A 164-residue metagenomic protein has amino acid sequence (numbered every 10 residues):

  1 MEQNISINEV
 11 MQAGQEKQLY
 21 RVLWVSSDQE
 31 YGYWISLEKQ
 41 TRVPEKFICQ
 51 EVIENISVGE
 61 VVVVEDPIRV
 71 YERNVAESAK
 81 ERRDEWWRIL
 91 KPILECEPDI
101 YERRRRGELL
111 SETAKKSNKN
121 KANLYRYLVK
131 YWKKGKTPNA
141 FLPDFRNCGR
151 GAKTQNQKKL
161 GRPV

Functional and structural regions predicted by a protein language model:
M1-V164: Secondary-structure boundary/capping micro-motif
